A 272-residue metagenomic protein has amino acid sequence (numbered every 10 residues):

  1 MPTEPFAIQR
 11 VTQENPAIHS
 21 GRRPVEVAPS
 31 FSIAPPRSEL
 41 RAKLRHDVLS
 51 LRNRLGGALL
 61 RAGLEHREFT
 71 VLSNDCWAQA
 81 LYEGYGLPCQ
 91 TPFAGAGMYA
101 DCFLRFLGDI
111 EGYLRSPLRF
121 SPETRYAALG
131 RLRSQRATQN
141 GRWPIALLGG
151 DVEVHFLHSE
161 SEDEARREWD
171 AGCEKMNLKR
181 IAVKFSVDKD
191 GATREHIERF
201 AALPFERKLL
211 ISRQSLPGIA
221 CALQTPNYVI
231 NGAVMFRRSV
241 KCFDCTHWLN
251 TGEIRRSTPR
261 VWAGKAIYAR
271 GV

Functional and structural regions predicted by a protein language model:
P2-H66, A263: Membrane-proximal basic amphipathic "stem/tether" segments
L60, L64, S73-D75, Q79-K184 (+3 more regions): Positively charged, amphipathic N-terminal segments that serve as targeting/anchoring signals
V71, E206-R213: Short, hydrophobic beta-strand segments that form beta-sheet elements in well-ordered domains
Y113-S116, L203, T251, R255: Surface-exposed polar/charged interaction patches
M176, R199-P204: Short, conserved loop/helix-junction motifs that constitute active-site signature segments in enzyme catalytic cores
V187-K189, I211-G218: Short beta-alpha junction loops
P217-K265: C-terminal regions of proteins
